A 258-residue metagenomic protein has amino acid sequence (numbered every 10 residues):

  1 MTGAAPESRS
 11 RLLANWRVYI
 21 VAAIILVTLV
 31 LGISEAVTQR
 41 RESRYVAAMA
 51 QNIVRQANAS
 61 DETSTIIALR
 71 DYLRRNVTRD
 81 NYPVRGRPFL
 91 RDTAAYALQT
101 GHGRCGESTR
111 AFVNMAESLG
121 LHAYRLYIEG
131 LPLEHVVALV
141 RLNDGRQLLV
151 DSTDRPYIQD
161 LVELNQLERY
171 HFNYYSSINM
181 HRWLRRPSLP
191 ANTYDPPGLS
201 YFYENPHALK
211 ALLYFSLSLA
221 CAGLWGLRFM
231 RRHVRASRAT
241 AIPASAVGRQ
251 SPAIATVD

Functional and structural regions predicted by a protein language model:
M1-T2, Y45-A48, R146-D154: Soluble, non-transmembrane catalytic domains of enzymes that act on hydrophobic metabolites at membranes
T2-A4, N165-P206: Juxtamembrane amphipathic/hinge helix adjacent to a transmembrane helix
G3-Q39: Hydrophobic secretory-pathway targeting helix
P6-S8, A14, V37-R44, R75 (+4 more regions): Long, terminal "pre-/pro-" and other extracytoplasmic accessory regions that lie outside the mature folded/catalytic
I20-V27, D195-D258: C-terminal single-pass membrane-anchor helix
V30-L98: Secondary-structure boundary elements
E62-L69, G101-A116: Active-site nucleophilic cysteine motif
R110-F172: Hydrophobic/aromatic-rich core segments of domains that either
